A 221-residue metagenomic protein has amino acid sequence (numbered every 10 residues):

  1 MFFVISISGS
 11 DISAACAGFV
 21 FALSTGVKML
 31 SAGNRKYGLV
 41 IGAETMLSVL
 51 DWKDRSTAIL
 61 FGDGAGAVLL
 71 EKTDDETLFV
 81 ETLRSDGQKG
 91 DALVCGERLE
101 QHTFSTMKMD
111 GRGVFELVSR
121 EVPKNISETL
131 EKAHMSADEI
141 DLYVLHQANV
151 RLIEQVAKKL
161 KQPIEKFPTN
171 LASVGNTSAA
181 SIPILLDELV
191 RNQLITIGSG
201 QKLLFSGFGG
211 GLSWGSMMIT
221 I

Functional and structural regions predicted by a protein language model:
M1, R98-E139, L152-I164, L185 (+1 more regions): Conserved active-site "lid/cap" helical segment
M1-S8: Short, compositionally biased segments
I7, R35-K36, Q201: Nucleotide donor/acceptor-binding cores
I12-S31, D141-I221: Claisen-condensing/thiolase-fold acyl-transfer catalytic domains that form or cleave C-C bonds in fatty acid
S13, G38-E44, L70-E71, F205-G209: Short beta-strand segments
G18-F21, M46-L50, G87-G90: Short, well-ordered, mixed-charge alpha-helical segments that flank or form enzyme active sites
S31-A65: Flexible, glycine-rich active-site loops centered on histidine and acidic residues that chelate a metal or position
W52-R120, K124, F208, T220-I221: Condensing-enzyme catalytic core mediating Claisen C-C bond formation in acyl metabolism
